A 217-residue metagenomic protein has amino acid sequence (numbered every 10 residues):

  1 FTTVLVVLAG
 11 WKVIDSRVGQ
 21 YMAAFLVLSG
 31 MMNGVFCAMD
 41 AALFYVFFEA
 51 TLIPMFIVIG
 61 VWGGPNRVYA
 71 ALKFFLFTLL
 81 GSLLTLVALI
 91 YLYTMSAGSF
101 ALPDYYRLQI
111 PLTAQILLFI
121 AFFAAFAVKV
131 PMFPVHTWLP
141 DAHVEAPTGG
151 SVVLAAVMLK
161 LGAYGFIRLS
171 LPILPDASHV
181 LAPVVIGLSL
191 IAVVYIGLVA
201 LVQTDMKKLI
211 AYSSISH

Functional and structural regions predicted by a protein language model:
L5-D15, G19, S29-F44, M55-H217: Hydrophobic transmembrane alpha-helices and their helix-loop junctions in integral membrane proteins
E49: Short phosphate-coordinating micro-motif centered on Lys-Gly-acidic
L52: Short, glycine/acidic-enriched loop or turn micro-motifs at the edges of active sites
